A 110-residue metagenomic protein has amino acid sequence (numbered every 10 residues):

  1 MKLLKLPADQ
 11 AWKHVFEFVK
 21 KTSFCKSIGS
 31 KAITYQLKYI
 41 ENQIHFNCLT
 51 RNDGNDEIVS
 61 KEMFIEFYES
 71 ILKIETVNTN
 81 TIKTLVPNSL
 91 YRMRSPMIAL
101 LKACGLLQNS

Functional and structural regions predicted by a protein language model:
M1-E62: Long, low-complexity, charged/polar intrinsically disordered regions in eukaryotic proteins
A11-V19, F64-I71, I82, M97: Generic structural signal of hydrophobic/aromatic residues within well-ordered alpha-helices of folded domains
F18-C25, S70, I74-V77, C104: Surface-exposed polar/charged interaction patches
S23, S27-S30, S60, S70 (+3 more regions): Generic serine detector
L49-I82: Acidic, aromatic-enriched beta-alpha/helix-loop junctions
K73-S110: Short, compact, well-ordered microdomains
